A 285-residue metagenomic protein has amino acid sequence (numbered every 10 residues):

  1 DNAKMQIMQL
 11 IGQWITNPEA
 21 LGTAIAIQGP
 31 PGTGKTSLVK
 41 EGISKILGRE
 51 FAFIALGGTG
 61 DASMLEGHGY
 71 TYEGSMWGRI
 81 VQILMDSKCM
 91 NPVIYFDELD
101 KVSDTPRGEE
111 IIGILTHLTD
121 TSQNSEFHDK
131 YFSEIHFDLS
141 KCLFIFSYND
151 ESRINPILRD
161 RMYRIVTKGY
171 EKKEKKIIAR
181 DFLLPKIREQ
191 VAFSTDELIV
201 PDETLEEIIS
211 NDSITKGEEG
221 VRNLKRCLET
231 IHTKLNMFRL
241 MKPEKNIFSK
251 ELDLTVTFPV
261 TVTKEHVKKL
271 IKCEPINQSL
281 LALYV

Functional and structural regions predicted by a protein language model:
D1-M5, E66, T215: Dynamic helix-loop-helix/coil hinge segments at AAA+ ATPase domain boundaries and subdomain interfaces
D1-Q28, I80: Pre-Walker A (pre-P-loop) alpha-helix and adjacent loop at the N terminus of AAA/AAA+ ATPase modules, a conserved
L21-L56, M85, T116: Walker A/P-loop
K45-S75, I83, S103, E174: AAA+/P-loop NTPase substrate/partner-engagement loops
S87-P92, H128-S147, I199-E203, V256 (+1 more regions): AAA+/SF3 P-loop NTPase mechanochemical coupling elements
K88, D150-D160, T167-R226, M237-S249: Conserved C-terminal "switch" segment of AAA+ ATPases
E98-F137: Conserved catalytic/switch belt of AAA+ P-loop NTPases
R222, R226-V285: C-terminal engagement/docking regions of AAA+ P-loop ATPases
